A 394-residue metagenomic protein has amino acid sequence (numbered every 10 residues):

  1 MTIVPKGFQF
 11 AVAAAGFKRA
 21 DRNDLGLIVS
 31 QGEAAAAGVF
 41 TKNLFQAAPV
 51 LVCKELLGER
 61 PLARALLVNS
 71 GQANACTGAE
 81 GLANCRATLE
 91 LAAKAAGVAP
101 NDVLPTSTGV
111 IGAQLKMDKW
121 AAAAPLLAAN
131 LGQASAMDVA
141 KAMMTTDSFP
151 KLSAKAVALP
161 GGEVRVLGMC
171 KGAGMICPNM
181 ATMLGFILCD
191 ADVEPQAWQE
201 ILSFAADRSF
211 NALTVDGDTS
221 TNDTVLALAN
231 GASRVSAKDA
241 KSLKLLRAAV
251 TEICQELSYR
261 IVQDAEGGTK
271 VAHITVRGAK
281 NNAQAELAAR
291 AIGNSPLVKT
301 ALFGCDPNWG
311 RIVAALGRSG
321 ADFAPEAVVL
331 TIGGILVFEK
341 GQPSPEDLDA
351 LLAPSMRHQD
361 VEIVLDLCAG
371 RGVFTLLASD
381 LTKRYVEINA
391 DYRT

Functional and structural regions predicted by a protein language model:
M1-E90, K94-T394: A structural signal for small-residue-enriched, beta-sheet-centric alpha/beta enzyme cores and oligomeric scaffold folds
